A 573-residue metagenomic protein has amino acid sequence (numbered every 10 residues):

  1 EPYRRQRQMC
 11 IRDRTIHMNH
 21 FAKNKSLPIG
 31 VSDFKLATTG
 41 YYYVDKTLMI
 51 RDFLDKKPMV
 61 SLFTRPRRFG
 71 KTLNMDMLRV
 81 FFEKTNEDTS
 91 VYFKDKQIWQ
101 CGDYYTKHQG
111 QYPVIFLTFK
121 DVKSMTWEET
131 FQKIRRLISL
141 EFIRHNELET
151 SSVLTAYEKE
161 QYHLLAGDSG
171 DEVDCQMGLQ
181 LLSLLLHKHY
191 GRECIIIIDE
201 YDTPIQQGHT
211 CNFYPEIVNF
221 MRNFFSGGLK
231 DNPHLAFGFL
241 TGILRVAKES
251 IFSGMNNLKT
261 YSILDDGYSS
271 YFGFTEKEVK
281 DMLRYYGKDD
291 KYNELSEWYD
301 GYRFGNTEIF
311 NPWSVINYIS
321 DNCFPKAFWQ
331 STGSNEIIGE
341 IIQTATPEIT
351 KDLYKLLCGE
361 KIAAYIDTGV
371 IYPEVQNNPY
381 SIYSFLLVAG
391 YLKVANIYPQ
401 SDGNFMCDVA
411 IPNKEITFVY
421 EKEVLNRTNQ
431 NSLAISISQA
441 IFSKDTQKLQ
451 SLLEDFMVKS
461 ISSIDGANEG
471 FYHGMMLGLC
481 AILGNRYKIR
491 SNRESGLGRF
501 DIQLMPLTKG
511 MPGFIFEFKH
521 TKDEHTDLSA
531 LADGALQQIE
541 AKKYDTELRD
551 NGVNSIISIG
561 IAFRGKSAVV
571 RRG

Functional and structural regions predicted by a protein language model:
E1-D13: Single conserved hydrophobic/aromatic residue that forms the stacking wall/gate of nucleotide- or nucleobase-binding
Y3, I217, L531, A535: Short, conserved glycine- and acidic-residue-centered signature motifs in active-site or ligand-binding loops
R5, K57, G496-G498: Exposed loop/turn and edge beta-strand positions of beta-sandwich/beta-sheet ligand-binding modules
Q6, G40, D199-D202, D501 (+1 more regions): Acidic active-site catalytic centers that drive phospho-/nucleotidyl reactions and related ester hydrolyses
Q6, Y112, E193, R499 (+1 more regions): Conserved catalytic motifs of the protein kinase core domain
R7, V114, I556: Short, conserved active-site loop motifs that form the nucleotide-linked donor/cofactor pocket
R14-G470, I482-Y487: Phosphate-binding site recognition
T446-G573: Structural signature of nuclease core domains in nucleic-acid processing machines
